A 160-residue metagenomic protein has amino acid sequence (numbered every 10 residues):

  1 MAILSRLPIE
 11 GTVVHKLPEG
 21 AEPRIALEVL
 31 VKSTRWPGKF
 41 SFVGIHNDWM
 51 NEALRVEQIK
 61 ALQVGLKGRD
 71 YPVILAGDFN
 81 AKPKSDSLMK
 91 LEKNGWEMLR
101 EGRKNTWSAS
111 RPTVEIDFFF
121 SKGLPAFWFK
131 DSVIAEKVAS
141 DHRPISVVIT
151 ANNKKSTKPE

Functional and structural regions predicted by a protein language model:
M1, A26, K39-F42, P72 (+2 more regions): Structural motif
M1-K39, V133: Structured beta-strand-rich core segments of catalytic domains in phosphoester-bond hydrolases
A2-I3, E28, S41-G44, I74-A76 (+1 more regions): Structural recognition of the beta-strand scaffold that forms the well-ordered cores of secreted hydrolase catalytic
P8, H46-D48, F79-N80, P125: Catalytic metal-binding/acid-base residues of hydrolase active sites
P8, K39-S41, E115, W128: Short loop/turn motifs at secondary-structure junctions
V13-P18, G44-A53: Surface-exposed cleft-lining segments at the edges of enzyme active sites
V14-H15, L30-S33, A53, E57 (+2 more regions): Metal-dependent phosphoester-hydrolase catalytic domains
